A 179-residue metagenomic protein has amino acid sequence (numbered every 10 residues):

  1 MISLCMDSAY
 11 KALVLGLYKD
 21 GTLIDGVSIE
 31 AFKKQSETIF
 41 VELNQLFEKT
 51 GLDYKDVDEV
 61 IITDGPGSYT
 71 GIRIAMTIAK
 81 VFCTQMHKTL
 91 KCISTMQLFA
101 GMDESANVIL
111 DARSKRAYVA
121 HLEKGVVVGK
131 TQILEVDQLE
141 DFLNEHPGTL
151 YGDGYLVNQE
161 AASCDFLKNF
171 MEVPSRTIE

Functional and structural regions predicted by a protein language model:
M1-T22, E30, K91-E179: Oxyanion-binding and handling regions
Y18, G26, L52-K55: Recognition helices and adjacent regulatory flanks at domain boundaries
G26-A31, D64-S68: A short glycine/serine-rich beta->alpha loop
F32-E48: N-terminal phosphate-binding loop and adjacent alpha-helix
L43-E59, D141-G148: Phosphate/pyrophosphate-binding loops at sites that engage ATP/ADP/AMP, CoA/4′-phosphopantetheine, polyphosphate
E59-L90, T95: DPxDG-like acidic metal-binding loop motif
